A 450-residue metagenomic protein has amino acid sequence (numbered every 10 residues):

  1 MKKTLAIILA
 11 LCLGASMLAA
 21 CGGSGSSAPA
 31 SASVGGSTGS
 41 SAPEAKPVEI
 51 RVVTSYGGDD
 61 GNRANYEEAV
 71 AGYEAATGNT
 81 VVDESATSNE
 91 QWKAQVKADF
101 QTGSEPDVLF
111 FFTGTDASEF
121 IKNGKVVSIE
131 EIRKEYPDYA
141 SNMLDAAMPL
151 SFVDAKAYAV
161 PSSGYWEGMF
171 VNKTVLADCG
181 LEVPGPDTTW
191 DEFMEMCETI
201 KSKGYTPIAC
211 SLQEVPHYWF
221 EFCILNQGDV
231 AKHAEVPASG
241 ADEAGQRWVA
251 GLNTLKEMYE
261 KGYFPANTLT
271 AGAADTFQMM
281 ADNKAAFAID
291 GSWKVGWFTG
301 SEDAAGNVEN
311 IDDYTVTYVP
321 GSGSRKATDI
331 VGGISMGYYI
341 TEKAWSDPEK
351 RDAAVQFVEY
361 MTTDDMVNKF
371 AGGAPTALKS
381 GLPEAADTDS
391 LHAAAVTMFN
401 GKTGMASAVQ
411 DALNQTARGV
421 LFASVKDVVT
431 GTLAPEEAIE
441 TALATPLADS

Functional and structural regions predicted by a protein language model:
C21-S118, K122-N123, K134, V183 (+6 more regions): Conserved N-terminal structural module of periplasmic/extracytoplasmic solute-binding proteins
G36, F112-G168, M194, W219-L225 (+2 more regions): Hinge/lid segment of periplasmic solute-binding proteins
E44, E130-M143, P186, G228-A250 (+3 more regions): Short, solvent-exposed loop/beta-turn-alpha elements that line the ligand-binding surface or hinge of extracytoplasmic
K46, A71, A75-A76, C179-E182 (+2 more regions): Extracytoplasmic/periplasmic substrate-recognition and gating elements
D99, P106-D107, D138-L176, T206-P207 (+2 more regions): A structural signal for short loop-to-beta-strand junctions that line the ligand-binding cleft of periplasmic/secreted
F152, G332, G372-G381, A393-L447: C-terminal capping/gating helix-and-loop segments adjacent to ligand/active sites or protein-protein/ligand interfaces
V153-S162, E167, E192-G240, A285: Extracytoplasmic/periplasmic solute-binding protein
E195-T199, P237-L269: Glycine-centered hinge/linker elements that transmit conformational signals in sensory and ligand-binding systems
